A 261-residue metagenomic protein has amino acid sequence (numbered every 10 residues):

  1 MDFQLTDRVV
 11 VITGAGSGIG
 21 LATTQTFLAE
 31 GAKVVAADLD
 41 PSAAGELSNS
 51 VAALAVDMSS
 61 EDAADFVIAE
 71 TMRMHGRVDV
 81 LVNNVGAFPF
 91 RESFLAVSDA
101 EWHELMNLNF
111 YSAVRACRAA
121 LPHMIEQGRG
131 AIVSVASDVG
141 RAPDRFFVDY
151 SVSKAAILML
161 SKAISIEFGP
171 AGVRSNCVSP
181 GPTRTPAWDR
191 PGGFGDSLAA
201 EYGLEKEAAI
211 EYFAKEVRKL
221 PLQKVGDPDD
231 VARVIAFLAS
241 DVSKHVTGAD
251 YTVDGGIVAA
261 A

Functional and structural regions predicted by a protein language model:
F88-R91, A142, I235-A236, T247-A261: Short C-terminal tail/terminal secondary-structure segment of NAD(P)H-dependent dehydrogenase/reductase domains
E92-F94, S98-H103, E216: Substrate-binding pocket helix/loop in short-chain dehydrogenase/reductase
C117, S153, S161: Active-site helix of classical SDR
P122, I166-E167, K244: Alpha-helical segment proximal to the catalytic Tyr-Lys
S137: Residue(s) in the substrate-gating loop at a strand-loop-helix junction that position the organic substrate next
G169, R174, V246-G248: Short, small/polar-rich loop/turn modules that mediate ligand/substrate recognition or access, typified
C177, A200-V242, V246, G255: C-terminal helical subdomain
